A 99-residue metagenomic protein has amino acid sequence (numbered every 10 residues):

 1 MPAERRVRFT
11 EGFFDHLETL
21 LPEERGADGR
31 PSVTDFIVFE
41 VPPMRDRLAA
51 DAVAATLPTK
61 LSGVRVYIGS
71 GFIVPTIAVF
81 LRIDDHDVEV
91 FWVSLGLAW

Functional and structural regions predicted by a protein language model:
M1-T76, L97-W99: Basic, Lys/Arg-enriched alpha-helical interface segments
Y67, P75-L95: Short, hydrophobic/aromatic-rich beta-strand segments within well-structured domains
